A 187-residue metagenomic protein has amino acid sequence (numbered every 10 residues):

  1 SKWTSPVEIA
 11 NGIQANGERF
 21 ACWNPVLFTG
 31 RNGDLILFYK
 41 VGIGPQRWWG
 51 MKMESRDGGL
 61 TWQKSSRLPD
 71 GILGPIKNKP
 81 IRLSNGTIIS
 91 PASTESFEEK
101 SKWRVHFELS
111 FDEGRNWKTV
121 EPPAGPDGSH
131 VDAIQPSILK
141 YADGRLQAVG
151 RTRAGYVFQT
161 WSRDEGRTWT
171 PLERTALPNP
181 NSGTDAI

Functional and structural regions predicted by a protein language model:
S1-I187: Asp-box/BNR beta-propeller blade signature and adjacent active/binding-site loops in extracellular glycan-interacting
